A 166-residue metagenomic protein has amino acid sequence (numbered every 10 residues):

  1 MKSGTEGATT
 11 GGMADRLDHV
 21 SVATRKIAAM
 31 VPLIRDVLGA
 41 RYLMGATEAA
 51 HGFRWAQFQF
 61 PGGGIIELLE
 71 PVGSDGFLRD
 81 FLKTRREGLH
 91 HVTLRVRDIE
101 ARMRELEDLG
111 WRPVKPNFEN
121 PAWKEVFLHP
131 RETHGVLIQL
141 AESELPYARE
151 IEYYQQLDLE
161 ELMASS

Functional and structural regions predicted by a protein language model:
M1-G12, A46, A56-Q59, I66 (+1 more regions): Vicinal oxygen chelate
T10-A14, T84-R85: Short, flexible turn/loop "capping" segments at secondary-structure junctions
M13-R54, F58, G76: Long, hydrophobic N-terminal alpha-helical segment
L17-T24, I34, F58, G63-L69 (+5 more regions): Short, structured motif recognition centered on aromatic/hydrophobic residues
T24-P32, D36-L38, V72-G73, T84-E132 (+1 more regions): Vicinal oxygen chelate
M30, R41, G64-I66, G76-F77 (+2 more regions): Short loop/beta submotifs within extracellular cysteine-rich repeat domains
V72-D75, E144: Feature marks short, surface-exposed loop/turn motifs that line or immediately flank catalytic pockets and channel
F81: Regulatory and interaction patches adjacent to catalytic/ligand-binding sites in large macromolecular machines
